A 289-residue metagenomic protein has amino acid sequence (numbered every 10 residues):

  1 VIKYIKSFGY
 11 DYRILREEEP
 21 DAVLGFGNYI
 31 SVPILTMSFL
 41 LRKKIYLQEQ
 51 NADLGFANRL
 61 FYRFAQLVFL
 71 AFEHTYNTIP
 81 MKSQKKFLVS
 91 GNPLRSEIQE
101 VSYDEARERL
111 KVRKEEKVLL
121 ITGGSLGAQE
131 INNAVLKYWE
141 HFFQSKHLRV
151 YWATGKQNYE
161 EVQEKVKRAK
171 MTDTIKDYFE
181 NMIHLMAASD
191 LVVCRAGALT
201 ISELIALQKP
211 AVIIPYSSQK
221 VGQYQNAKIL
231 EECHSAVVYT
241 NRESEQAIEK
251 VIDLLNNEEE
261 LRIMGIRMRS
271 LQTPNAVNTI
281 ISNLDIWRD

Functional and structural regions predicted by a protein language model:
V1-A22, L40: An amphipathic, basic-hydrophobic alpha-helix
F39-D104, V112: Active-site-proximal region of nucleotide-activated glycan assembly enzymes, centered on histidine/acidic-rich loops
L41, A187-S189, E203-I214, C233: Conserved donor-binding/catalytic loop of nucleotide-activated donor transferases
Q99, Y103-E108, V112-C194, I201 (+2 more regions): Donor-nucleotide binding loops and adjacent catalytic segments primarily of GT-B fold Leloir glycosyltransferases
C194, P210-K220: Short hydrophobic beta-strand element within catalytic cores of glycosyltransferases and related nucleotide-activated
C233-H234, V238-Y239, E243-E259: C-terminal "capping" alpha-helix adjacent to the active site of nucleotide-linked donor transferases in cell-envelope
E260-P274: A short, well-ordered alpha-helix in the C-terminal region of glycosyltransferases
T273-D289: C-terminal alpha-helical cap of glycosyltransferases
